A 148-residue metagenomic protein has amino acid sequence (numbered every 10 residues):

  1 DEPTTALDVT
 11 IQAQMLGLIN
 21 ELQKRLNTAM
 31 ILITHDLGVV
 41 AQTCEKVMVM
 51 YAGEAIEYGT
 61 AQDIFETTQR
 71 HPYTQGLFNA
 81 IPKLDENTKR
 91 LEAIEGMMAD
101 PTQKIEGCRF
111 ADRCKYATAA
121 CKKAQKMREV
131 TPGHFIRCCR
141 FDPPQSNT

Functional and structural regions predicted by a protein language model:
P3, L7-K89: P-loop NTP-binding/switch modules centered on Walker-like glycine-rich loops
T60-T148: Short catalytic/signature loops enriched in Gly
